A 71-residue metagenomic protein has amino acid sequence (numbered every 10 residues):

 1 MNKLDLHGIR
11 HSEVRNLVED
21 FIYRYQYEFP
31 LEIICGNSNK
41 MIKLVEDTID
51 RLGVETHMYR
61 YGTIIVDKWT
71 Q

Functional and structural regions predicted by a protein language model:
M1-Q71: N-terminal targeting/trafficking signals and adjacent low-complexity tails
